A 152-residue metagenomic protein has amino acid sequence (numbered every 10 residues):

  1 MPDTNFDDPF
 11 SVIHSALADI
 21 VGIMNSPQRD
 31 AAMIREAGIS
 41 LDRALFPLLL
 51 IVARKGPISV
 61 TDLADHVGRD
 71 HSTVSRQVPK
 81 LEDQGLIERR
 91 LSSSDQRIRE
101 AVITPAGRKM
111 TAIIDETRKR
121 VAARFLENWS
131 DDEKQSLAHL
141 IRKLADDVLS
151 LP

Functional and structural regions predicted by a protein language model:
M1-R43: N-terminal leader segment of winged-helix/HTH proteins
V12, A16-D19, K109, I113 (+2 more regions): Charged, amphipathic alpha-helical oligomerization/scaffolding segments
G22, L50-R54, D115, R142: Short, locally clustered residues in the helix-turn-helix/winged-helix DNA-binding domain
S26-T73, Q84, E100, P152: N-terminal helix-turn-helix DNA-binding core of bacterial DNA-binding proteins
P79-H139: Charged, amphipathic alpha-helical coiled-coil/dimerization segments
Q135-P152: Exposed, interaction-prone assembly regions rather than primary DNA-binding/catalytic cores
